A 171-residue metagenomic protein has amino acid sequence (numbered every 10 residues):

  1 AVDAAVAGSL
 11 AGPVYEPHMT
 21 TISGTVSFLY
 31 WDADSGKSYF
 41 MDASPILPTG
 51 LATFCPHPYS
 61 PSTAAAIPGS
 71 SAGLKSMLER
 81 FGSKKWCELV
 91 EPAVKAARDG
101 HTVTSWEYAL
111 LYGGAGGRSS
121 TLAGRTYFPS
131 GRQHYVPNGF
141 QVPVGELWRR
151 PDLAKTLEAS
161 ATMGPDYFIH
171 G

Functional and structural regions predicted by a protein language model:
V2-H170: Noncatalytic scaffold domains of N-terminal-nucleophile
